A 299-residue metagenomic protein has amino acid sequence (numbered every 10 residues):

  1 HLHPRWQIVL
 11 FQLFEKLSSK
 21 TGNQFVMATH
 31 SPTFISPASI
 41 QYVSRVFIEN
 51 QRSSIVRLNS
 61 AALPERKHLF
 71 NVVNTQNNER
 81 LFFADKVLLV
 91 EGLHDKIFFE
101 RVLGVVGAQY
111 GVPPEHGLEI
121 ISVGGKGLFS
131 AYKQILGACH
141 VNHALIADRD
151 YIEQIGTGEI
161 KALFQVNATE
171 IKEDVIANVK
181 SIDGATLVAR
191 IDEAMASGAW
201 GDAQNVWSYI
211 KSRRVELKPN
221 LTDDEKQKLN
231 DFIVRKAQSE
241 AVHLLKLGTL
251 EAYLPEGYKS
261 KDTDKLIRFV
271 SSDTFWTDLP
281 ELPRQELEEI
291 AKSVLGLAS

Functional and structural regions predicted by a protein language model:
H1-R80, R284, E288-L297: Switch/communication elements of ASCE P-loop NTPase nucleotide-binding domains
T75-L89, L93-S299: Acidic, Mg2+-coordinating catalytic modules of nucleic-acid enzymes
